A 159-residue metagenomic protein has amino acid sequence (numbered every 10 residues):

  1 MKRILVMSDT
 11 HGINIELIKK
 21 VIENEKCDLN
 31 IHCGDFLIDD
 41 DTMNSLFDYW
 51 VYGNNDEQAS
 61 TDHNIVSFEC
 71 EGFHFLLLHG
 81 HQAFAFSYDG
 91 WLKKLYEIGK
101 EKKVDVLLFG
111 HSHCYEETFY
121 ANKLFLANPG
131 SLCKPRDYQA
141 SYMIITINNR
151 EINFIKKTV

Functional and structural regions predicted by a protein language model:
K2, E16-I18, S67-E71, K102 (+2 more regions): Binuclear metal-dependent phosphoesterase catalytic core
K2-E71: Core catalytic region of metal-dependent phosphoesterases/phosphodiesterases, especially metallo-beta-lactamase-like
R3-T10, H74-H81, F125-G130: Active-site-proximal beta-strand elements of phosphoester/diester hydrolases
H11-E16, F36-D41, N55-S60, A83-S87 (+2 more regions): Active-site environment of divalent metal-dependent phosphoester hydrolases
C27, V104-D105: Proline-aspartate-enriched helix->loop->beta-strand connector
L46, K123-L124: A short helix->loop->beta-strand "cap" motif at the edges of active sites that frequently abuts
W50, L107, L126-N128: Conserved beta-strand scaffold positions in the cores of enzyme catalytic domains, especially in NTP/NDP-utilizing
E57-A59, H63-K103, C133-K134: Active-site-proximal segments of metal-dependent phosphoesterases and phosphodiesterases across multiple
